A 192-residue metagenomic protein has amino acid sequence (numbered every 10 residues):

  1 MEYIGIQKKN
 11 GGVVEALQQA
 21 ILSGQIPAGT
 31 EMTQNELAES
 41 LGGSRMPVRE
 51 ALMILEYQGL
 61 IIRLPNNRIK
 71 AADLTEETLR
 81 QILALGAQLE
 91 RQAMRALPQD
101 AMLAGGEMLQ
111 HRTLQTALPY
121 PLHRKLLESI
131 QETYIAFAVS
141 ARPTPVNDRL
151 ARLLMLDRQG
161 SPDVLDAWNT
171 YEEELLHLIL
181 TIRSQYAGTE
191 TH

Functional and structural regions predicted by a protein language model:
M1-R95, A187-H192: Short linear motifs at protein or domain termini
G12, N66, G106-L109, P145-D148: Alpha-helix N-cap/N′ positions at the starts of helices
A28-T30, L64, H123-L127, L165: Short, hydrophobic secondary-structure boundary micro-motifs
Q58, A71-E132, M155-P162: All-alpha effector-binding/dimerization core of bacterial HTH-type transcriptional repressors
S129, A136-V139: Active-site oxyanion/phosphate-handling segment shared across diverse enzymes
V139-H192: C-terminal all-alpha effector/ligand-binding and dimerization domain of prokaryotic HTH-type transcriptional repressors
